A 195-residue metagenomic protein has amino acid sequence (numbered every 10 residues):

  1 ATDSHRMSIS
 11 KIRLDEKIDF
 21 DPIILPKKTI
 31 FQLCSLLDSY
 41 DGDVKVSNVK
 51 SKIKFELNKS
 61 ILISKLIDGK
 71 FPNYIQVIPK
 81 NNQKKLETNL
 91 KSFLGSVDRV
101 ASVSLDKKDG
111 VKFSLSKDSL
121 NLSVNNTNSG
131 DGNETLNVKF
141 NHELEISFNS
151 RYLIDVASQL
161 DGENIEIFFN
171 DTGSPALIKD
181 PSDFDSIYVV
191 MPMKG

Functional and structural regions predicted by a protein language model:
A1-I9, E16-I67, N82-G195: DNA polymerase processivity clamps
V77-P79: Short hinge/gating elements
